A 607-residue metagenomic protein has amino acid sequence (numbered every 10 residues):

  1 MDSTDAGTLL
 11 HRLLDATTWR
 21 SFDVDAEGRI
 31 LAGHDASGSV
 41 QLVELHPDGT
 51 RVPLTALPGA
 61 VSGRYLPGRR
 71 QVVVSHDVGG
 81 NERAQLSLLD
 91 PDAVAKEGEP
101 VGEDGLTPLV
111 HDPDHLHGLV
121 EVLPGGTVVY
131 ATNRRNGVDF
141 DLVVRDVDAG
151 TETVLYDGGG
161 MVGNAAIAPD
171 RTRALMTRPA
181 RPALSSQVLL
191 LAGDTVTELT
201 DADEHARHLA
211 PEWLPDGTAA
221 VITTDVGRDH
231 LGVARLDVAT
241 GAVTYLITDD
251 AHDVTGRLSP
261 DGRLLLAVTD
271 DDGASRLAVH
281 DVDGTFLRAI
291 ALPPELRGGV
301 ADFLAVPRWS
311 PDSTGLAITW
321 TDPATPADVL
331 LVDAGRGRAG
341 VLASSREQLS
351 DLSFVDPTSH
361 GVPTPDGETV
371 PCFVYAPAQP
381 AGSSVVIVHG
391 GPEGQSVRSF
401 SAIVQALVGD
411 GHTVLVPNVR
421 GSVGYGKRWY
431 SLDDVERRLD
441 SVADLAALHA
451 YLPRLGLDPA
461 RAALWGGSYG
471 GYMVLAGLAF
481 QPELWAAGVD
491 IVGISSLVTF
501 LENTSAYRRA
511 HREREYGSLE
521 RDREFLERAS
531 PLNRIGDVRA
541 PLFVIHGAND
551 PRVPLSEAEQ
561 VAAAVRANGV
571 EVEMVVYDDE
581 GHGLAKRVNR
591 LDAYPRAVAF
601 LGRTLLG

Functional and structural regions predicted by a protein language model:
M1-P380, P392-D410, R437, V442 (+2 more regions): Peripheral, non-catalytic segments that deliver or gate enzyme domains
I318, V388, P417, D490: Short glycine/serine/threonine-enriched helix-capping/active-site loop that flanks the nucleotide-sugar donor pocket
G382-S383, W485: Local beta-strand N-terminus motif with an aromatic residue
S384, V408-N418, E573: A fold-wide structural signal in alpha/beta-hydrolase
I387, S399-A402, F480, Q560: Alpha-helical transmission elements in cytosolic ATPase-linked domains
V388-G390, H546: The conserved beta1-alpha1 loop
V419-G607: Active-site-proximal cap/loop segments of hydrolase catalytic domains
